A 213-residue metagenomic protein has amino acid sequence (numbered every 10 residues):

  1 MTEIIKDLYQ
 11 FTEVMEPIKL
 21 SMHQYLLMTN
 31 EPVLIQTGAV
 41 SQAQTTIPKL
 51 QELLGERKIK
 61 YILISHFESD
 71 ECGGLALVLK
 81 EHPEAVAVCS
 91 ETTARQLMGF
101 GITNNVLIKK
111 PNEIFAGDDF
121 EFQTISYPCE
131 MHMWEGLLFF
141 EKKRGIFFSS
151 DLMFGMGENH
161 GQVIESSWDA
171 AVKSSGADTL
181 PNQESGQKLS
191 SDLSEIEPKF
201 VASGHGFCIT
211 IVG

Functional and structural regions predicted by a protein language model:
T2-Q51, L137-S150: Conserved beta-strand hairpin/beta-sheet module of binuclear metal-dependent hydrolase folds, prominently
E16-I18, V40-Q42, E68-D70, P128-H132: Short beta->alpha connector loops
I35-T37, I59-F67, A87-E91, F147-D151 (+2 more regions): Active-site neighborhood of phospho(di)ester-bond hydrolases with catalytic His/Asp-centered motifs
A39-V40, S69, F154, C208: Short, glycine/acidic-enriched loop or turn micro-motifs at the edges of active sites
Q42-V88: Active-site metal-binding motif and surrounding structural segment of the metallo-beta-lactamase
K60-I62, D119-F122, A170-A177: Short, basic, glycine/proline-bearing loop/turn elements
V88-G136, L180-P181, S185-S194: Metallo-beta-lactamase
P128-V212: Metallo-beta-lactamase
